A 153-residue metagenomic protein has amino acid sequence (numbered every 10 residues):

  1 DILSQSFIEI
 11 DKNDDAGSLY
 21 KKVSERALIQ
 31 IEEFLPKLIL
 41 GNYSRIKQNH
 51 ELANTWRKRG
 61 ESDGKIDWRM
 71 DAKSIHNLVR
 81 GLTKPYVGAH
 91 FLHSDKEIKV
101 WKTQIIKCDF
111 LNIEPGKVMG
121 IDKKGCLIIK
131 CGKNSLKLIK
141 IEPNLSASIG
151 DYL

Functional and structural regions predicted by a protein language model:
D1-T55: Donor/substrate-binding cores of folate-linked one-carbon enzymes
L3, R59-E61, D122: Short, solvent-exposed coil/turn segments
S6, S62-G64, N134: Short amphipathic alpha-helical segments
W56-R59, K130-G132: Short, flexible turn/loop "capping" segments at secondary-structure junctions
R57-M70: Acyl-group handling in specialized metabolite and lipid biosynthesis
R69-L153: An anion-binding loop in the catalytic cleft
